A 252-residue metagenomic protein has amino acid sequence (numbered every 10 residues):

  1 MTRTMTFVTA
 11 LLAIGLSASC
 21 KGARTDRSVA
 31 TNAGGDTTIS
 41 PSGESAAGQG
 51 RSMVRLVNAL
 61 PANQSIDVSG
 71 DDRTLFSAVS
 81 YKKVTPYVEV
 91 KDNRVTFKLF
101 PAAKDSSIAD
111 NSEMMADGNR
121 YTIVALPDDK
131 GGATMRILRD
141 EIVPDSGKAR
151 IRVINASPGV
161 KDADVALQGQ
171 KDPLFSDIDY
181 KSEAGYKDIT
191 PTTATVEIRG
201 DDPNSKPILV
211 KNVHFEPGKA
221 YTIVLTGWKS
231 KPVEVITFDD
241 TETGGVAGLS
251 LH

Functional and structural regions predicted by a protein language model:
M1-A18: Sec-dependent bacterial lipoprotein signal peptides
C20-H252: Intrinsically disordered, low-complexity polar regions and short flexible loop motifs
